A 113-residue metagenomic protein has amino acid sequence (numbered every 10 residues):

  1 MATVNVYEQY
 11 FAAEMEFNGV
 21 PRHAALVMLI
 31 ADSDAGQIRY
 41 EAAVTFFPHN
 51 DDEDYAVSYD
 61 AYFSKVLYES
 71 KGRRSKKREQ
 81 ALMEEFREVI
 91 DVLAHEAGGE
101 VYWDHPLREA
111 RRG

Functional and structural regions predicted by a protein language model:
M1-L26, I30-D34, Y68-S70, W103-D104 (+1 more regions): Negatively charged, low-complexity tracts enriched in Asp/Glu with abundant Ser/Thr
Y10, P21-R22, D32, R39-Y40 (+3 more regions): Short, intrinsically disordered, low-complexity terminal segments
F11-M15, A24-L29, Y40-F46, L82 (+3 more regions): Hydrophobic beta-strand residues in large extracellular and virion-surface proteins
L29-S64: A short, structured beta-strand/loop element
N50-G113: Mixed-charge, Lys/Arg-enriched low-complexity segments
